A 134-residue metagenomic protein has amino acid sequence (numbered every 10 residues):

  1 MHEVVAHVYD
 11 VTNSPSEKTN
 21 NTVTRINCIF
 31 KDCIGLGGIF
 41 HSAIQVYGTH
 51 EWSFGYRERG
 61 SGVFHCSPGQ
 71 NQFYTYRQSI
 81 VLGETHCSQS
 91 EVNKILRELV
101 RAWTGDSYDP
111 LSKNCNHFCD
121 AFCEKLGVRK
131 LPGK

Functional and structural regions predicted by a protein language model:
M1-L111, L126-R129: Non-catalytic ligand/cofactor/substrate-binding and regulatory segments of enzyme domains
L111-N116, D120-K134: Domain-scale recognition of modular recruitment/scaffold domains used in eukaryotic signaling
